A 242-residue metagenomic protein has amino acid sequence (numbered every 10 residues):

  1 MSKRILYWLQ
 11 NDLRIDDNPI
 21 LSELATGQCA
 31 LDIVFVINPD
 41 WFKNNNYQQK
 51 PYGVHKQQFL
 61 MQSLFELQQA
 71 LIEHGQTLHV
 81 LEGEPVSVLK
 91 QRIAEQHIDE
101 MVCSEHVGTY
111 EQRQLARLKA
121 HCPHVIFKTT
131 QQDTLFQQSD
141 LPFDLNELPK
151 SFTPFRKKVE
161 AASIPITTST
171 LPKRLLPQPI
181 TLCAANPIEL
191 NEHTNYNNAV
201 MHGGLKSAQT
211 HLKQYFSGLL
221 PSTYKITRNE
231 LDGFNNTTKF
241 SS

Functional and structural regions predicted by a protein language model:
M1-T167: Trp/Phe/Arg-rich N-terminal binding region typifying the photolyase-homology
I164-S242: Catalytic cores of enzymes that engage adenine nucleotides and/or redox cofactors via long glycine-rich, Lys/Arg/His
